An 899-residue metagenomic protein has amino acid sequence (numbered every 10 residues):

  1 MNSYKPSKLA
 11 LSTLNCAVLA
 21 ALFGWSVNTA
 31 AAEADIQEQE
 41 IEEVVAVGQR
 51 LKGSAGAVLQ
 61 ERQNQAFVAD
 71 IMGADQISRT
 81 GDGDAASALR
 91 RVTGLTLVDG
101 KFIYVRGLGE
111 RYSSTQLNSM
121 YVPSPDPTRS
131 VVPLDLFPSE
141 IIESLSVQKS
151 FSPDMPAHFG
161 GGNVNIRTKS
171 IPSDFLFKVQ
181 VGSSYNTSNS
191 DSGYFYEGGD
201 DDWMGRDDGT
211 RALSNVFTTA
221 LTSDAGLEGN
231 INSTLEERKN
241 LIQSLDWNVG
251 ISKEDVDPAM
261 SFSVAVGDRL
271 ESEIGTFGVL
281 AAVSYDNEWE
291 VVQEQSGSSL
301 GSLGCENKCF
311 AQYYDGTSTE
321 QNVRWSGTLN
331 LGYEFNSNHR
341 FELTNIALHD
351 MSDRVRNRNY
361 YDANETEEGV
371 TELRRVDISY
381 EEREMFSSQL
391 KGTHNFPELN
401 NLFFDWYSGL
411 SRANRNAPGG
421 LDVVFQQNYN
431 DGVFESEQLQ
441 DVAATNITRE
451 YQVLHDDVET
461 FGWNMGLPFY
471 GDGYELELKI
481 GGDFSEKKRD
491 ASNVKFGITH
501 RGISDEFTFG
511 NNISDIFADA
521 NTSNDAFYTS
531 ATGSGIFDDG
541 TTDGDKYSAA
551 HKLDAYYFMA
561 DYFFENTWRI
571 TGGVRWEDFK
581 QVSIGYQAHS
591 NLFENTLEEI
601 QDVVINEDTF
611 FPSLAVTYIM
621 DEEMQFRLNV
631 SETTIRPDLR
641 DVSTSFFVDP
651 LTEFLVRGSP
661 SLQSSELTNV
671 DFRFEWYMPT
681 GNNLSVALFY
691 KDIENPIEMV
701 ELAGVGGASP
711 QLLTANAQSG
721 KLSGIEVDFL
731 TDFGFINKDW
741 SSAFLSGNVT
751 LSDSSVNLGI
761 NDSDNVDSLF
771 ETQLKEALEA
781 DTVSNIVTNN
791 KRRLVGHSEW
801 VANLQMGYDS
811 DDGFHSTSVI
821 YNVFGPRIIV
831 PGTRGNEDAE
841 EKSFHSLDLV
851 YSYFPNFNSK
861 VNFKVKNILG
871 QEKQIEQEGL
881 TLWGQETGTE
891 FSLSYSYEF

Functional and structural regions predicted by a protein language model:
V47-Q76, E110-S113, M120, P125: N-terminal periplasmic "start-of-domain" segments of outer-membrane beta-barrel proteins
R91-T93, M120-K149, K169, F195-Y196 (+1 more regions): Short acidic/polar hinge/loop motifs at secondary-structure boundaries that mediate gating or recognition
S124, L136-Q180, V249, E898: A beta-strand signature from Gram-negative outer-membrane beta-barrel systems, especially the internal plug domain
T219-R356, E384-S388, P612-A615: Transmembrane beta-barrel wall of Gram-negative outer-membrane proteins
E334-N336, T344-I346, Y380-K391, N395 (+9 more regions): Structural signature of Gram-negative outer-membrane beta-barrels, strongest in the C-terminal barrel of TonB-dependent
T445-L454, F461-Y470, E475-K479, L614 (+4 more regions): Conserved C-terminal beta-signal and adjacent last beta-strands/turns of outer-membrane beta-barrel proteins
L454, G462-N464, I513, F517 (+3 more regions): Outer membrane beta-barrel strand-and-loop segments of large Gram-negative receptors, especially TonB-dependent
N683, L688-D692, S709-R827: Gram-negative outer-membrane beta-barrel transporters
